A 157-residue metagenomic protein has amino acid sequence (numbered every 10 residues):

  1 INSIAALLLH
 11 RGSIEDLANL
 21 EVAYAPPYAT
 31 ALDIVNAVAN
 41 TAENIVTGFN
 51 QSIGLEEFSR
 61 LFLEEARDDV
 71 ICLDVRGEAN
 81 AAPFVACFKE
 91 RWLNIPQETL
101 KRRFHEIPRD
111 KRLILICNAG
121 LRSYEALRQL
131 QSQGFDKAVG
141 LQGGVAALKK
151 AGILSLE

Functional and structural regions predicted by a protein language model:
I1-L17: C-terminal catalytic lobe of FAD-dependent flavoproteins
E15-P26, T30-V70, E78-I114, N118-E157: Rhodanese-like catalytic fold shared by cysteine-dependent sulfurtransferases and DSP/PTP-type phosphatases
L73: Active-site flanking residues adjacent to catalytic metal/cofactor-binding acidic residues
